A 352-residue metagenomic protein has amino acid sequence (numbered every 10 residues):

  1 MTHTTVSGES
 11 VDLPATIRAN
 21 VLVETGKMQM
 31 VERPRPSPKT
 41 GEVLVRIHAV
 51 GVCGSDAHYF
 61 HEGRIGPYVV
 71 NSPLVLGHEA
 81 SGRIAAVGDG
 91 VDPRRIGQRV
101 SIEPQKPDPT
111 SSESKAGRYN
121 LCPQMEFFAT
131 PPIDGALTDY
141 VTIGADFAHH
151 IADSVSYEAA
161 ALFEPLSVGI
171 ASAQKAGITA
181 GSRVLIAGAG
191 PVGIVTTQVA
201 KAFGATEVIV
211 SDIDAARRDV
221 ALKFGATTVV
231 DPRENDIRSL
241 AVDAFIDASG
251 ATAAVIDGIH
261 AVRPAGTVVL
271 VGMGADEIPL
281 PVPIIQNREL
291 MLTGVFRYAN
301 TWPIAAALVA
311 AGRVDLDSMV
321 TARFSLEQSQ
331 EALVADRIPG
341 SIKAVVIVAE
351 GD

Functional and structural regions predicted by a protein language model:
M1-E79, A349-D352: Short N-terminal strand-loop motif that marks the start of NAD(P)H/FAD-dependent oxidoreductase cofactor-binding domains
T2-A19, I256, A299, P303-D352: C-terminal hydrophobic helical "lid"/dimerization subdomain of Rossmann-like NAD(P)H-dependent oxidoreductases
P36-V50, I65-S112, A152-S154: Glycine-rich beta-strand-centered segment in the early N-terminal region that forms part of a ligand/cofactor-binding
K106-A187: NAD(P)H dinucleotide-binding glycine-rich loop of Rossmann-like/cofactor-binding domains, especially the beta1-alpha1
V155-E234: Mid-domain Rossmann-like dinucleotide-binding core that forms the NAD(H)/NADP(H) cofactor-binding site
D219-M291: Glycine-rich cofactor phosphate-binding loops and adjacent beta1-alpha1 units of small-molecule cofactor enzyme domains
